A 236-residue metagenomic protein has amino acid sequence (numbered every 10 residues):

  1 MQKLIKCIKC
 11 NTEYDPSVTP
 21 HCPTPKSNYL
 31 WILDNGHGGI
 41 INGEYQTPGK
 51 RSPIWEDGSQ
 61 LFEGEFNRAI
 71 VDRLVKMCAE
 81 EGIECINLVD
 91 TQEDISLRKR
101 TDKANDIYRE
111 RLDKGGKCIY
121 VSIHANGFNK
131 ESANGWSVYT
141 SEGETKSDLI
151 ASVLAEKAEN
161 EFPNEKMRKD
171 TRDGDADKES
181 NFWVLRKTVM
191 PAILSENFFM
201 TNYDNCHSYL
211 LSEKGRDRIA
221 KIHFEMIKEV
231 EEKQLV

Functional and structural regions predicted by a protein language model:
C7-C10, C22: Short cysteine-rich clusters marking metal-coordination/redox-active sites
Y14: Cys/His-rich microdomains that often coordinate metals
S17-P25: Cysteine-rich micro-motifs
T24-K103, D204: Active-site histidine-acidic residue metal-binding/catalytic motifs, centered on HxH/HExxH-like signatures
W31-D34, R111, Y120-S122, N126-N129 (+1 more regions): Active-site-adjacent mobile loop/cap segments within catalytic or ligand-binding domains
H37-I40, D90-I95, A125-K130, G143-K146 (+4 more regions): Solvent-exposed loop/turn segments at secondary-structure junctions within structured extracellular/periplasmic domains
I41-F62, N126-K157: A short, glycine/acidic-enriched catalytic loop
K146-D175: Active-site-adjacent substrate-binding region of metalloamidase/peptidase-like peptide-processing proteins
